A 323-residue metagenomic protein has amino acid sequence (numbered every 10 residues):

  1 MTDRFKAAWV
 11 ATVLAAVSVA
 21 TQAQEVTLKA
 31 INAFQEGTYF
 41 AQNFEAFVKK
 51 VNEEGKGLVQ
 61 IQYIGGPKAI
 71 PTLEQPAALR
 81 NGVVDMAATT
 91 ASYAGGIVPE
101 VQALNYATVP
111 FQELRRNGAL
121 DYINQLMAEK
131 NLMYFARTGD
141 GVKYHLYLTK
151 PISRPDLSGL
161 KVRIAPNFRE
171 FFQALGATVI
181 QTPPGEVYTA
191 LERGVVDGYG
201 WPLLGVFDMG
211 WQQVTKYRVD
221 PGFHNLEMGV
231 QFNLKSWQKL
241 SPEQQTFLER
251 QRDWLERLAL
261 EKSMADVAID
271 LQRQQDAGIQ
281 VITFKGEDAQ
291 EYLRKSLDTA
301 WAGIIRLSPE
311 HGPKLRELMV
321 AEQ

Functional and structural regions predicted by a protein language model:
M1-T12: Bacterial N-terminal signal peptides that target proteins for export
A11-T12, Q24-F111, M127-Q323: N-terminal secretory/targeting leader peptides
S18-A20: N-terminal signal peptide c-region/cleavage motif recognized by signal peptidases
P110-Q125: A gly/proline- and charged-residue-enriched helix-loop-helix capping module
